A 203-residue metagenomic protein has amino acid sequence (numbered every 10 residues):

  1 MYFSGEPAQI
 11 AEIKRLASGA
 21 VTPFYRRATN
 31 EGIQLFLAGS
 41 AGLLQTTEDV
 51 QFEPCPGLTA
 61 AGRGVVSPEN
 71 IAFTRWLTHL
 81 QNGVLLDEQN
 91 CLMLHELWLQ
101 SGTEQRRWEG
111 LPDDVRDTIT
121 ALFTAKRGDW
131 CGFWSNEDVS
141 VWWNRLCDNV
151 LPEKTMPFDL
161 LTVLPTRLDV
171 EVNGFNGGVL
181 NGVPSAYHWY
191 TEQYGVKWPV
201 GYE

Functional and structural regions predicted by a protein language model:
Y2-E203: Long, contiguous binding/interaction regions
